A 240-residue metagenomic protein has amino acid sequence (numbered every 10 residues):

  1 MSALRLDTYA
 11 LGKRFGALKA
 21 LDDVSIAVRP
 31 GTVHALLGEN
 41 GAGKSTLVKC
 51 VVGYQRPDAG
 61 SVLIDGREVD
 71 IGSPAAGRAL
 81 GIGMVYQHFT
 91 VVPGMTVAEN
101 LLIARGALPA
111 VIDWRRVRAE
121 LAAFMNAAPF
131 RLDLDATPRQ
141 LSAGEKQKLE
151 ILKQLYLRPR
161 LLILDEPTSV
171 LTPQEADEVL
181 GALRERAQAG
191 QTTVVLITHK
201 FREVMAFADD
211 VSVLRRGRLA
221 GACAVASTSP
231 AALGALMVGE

Functional and structural regions predicted by a protein language model:
S2-E240: Glycine-rich phosphate-binding loops of nucleotide-dependent enzymes
